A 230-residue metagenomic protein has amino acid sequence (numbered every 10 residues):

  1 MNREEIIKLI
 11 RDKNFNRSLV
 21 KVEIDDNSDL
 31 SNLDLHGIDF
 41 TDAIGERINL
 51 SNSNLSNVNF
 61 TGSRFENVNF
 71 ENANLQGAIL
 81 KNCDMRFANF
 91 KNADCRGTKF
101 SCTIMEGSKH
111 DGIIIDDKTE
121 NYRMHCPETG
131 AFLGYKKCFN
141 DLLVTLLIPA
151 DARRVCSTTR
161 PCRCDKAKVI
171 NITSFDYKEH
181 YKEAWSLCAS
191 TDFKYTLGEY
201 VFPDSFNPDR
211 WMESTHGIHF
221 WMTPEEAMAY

Functional and structural regions predicted by a protein language model:
N2-D141, R154: Tandem repeat scaffolds
H110, F202, A227-A229: Intrinsically disordered, low-complexity segments enriched in glycine/proline and serine/threonine
P127-T215: Non-catalytic interaction/regulatory modules that flank or connect domains
R210-Y230: Extended catalytic/binding region for NAD+/ADP-ribose chemistry, centered on the ART fold
